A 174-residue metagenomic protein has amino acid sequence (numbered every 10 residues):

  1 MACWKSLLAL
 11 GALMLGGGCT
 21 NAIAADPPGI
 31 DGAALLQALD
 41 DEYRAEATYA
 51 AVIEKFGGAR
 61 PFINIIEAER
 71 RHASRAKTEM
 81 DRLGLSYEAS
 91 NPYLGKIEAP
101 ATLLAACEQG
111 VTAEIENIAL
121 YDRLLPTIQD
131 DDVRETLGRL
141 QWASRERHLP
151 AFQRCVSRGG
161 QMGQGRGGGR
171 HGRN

Functional and structural regions predicted by a protein language model:
M1-L8: Bacterial N-terminal signal peptides that target proteins for export
L8-G17: Bacterial N-terminal signal peptides
A25-N174: All-alpha RGS (Regulator of G-protein Signaling) helical domain and cognate RGS-like helical scaffolds
